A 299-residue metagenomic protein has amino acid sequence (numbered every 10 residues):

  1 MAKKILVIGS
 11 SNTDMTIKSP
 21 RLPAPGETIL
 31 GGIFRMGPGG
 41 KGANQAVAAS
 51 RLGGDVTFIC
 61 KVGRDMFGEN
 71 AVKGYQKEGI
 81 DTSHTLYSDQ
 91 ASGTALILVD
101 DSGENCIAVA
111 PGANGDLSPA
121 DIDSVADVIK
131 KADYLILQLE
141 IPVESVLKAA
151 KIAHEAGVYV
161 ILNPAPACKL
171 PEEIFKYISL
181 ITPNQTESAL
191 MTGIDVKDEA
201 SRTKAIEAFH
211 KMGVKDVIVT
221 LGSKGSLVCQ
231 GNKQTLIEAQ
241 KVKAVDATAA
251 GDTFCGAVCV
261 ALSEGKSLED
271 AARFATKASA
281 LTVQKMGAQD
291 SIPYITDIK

Functional and structural regions predicted by a protein language model:
M1, I5, C168-E173, E199-K299: Conserved phosphate-binding/catalytic region of the ribokinase-like
M1-K61, M66-V72, Q76-K77, A244-V245: Glycine-rich phosphate/adenosyl-contacting loop at the front of the ribokinase-like
M1-S11, V72-Y87, I97-L180, T186-T235: Ribokinase/PfkB-type carbohydrate-kinase core domain
L22-G31, T182-N184, T235-A239: Short glycine/proline- and charge-enriched loop/turn segments that cap or connect secondary-structure elements
Q45, Q138-E140, Q289: Glutamine-centric residue-chemistry signal
A49, F58, A71, Y75 (+7 more regions): Hydrophobic packing within well-folded, soluble alpha/beta domains
S50-R51, H154, S263: Gly/Ala-rich phosphate-binding loop of Rossmann-like dinucleotide-binding domains, activating on the conserved
Q90-G93: Short acidic/glycine-enriched loop/turn segments that link adjacent beta-strands
